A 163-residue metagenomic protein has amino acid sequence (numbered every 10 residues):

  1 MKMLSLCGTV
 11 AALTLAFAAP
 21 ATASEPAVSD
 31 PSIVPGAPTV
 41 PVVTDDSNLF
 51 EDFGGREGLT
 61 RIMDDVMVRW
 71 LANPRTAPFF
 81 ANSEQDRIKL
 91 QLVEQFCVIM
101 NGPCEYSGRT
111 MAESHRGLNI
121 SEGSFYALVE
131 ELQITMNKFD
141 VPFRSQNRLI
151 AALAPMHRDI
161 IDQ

Functional and structural regions predicted by a protein language model:
M1-L4: Positively charged n-region of N-terminal signal peptides that target proteins for export
C7-A18: Bacterial N-terminal signal peptides
A23-Q163: Core of compact, soluble alpha-helical bundle domains
